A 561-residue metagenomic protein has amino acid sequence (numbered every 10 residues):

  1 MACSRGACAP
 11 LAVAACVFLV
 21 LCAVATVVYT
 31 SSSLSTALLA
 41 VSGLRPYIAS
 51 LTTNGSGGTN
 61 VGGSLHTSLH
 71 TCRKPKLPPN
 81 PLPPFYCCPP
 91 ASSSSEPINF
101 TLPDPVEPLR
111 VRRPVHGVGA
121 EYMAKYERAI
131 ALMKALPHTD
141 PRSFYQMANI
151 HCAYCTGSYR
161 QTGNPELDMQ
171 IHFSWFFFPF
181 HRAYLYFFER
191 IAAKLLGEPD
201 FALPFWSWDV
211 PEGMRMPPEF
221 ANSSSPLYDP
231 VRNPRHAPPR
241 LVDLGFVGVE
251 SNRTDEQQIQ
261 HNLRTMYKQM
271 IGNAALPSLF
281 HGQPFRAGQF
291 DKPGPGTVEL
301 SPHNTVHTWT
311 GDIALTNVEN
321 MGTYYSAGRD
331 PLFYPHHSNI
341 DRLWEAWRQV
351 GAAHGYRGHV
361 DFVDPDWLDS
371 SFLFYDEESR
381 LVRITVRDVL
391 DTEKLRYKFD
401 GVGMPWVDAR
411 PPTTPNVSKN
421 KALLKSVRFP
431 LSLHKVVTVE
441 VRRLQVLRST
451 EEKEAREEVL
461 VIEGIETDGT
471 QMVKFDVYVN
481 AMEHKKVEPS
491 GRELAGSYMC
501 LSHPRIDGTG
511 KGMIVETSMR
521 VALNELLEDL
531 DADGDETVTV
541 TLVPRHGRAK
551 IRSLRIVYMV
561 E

Functional and structural regions predicted by a protein language model:
A2-E561: C-terminal accessory segments of proteins
